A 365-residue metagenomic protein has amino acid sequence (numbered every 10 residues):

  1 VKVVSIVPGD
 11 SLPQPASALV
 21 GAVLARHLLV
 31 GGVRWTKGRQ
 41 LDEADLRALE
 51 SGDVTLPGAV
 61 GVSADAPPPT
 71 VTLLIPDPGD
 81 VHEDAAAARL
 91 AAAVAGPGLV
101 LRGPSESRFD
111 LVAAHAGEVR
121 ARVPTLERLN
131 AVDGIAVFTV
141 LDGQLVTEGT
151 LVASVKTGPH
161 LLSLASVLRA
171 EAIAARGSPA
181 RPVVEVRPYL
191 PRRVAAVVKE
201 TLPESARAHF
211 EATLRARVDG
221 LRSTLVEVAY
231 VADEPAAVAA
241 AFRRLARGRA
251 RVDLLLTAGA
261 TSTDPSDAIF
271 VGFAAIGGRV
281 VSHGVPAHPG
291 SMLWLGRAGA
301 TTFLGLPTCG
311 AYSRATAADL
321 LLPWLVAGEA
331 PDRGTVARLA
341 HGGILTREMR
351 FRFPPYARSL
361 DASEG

Functional and structural regions predicted by a protein language model:
V1-L19, G334-G365: N-terminal charge/polar-biased segments
K2-L162: Phosphate-interaction motifs
V33, V54-V60, L73-G79, T201-E204 (+2 more regions): Glycine-rich phosphate/diphosphate-binding loops and the adjacent beta-loop-alpha structural elements that coordinate
P78-D80, A85-L90, L164-E185: Short, compositionally biased
P97-R102, A136, V140-Q144, P159 (+5 more regions): A generic local secondary-structure boundary/capping motif
A113-H115, T150, K156-G158, A196-E200 (+2 more regions): Short, structured patches in soluble enzyme cores that scaffold and shape functional sites
P179-D233: Glycine-rich phosphate/diphosphate-binding loop of Rossmann-like nucleotide-binding domains
V226-Y356: Short glycine/threonine-rich loop/turn motifs
